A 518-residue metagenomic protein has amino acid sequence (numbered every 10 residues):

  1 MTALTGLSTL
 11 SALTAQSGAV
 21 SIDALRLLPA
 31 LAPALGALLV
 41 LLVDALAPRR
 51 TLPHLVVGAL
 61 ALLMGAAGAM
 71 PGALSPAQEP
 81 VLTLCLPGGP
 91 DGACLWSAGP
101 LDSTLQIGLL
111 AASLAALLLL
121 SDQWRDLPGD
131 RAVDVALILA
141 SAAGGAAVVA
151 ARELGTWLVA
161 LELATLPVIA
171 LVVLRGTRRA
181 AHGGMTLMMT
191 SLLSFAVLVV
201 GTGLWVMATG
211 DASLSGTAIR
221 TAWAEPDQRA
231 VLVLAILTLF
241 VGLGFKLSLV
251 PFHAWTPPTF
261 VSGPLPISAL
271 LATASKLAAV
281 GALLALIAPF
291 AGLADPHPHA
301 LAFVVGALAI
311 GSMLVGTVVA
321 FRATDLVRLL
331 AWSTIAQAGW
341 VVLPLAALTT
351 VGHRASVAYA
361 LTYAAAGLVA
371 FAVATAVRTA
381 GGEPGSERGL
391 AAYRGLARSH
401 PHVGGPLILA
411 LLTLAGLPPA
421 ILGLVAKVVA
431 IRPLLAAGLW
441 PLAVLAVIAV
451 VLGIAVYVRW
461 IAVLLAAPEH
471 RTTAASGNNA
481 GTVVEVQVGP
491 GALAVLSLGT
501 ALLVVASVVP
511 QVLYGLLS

Functional and structural regions predicted by a protein language model:
T2-S518: Alpha-helical transmembrane segments of multi-pass membrane proteins predominantly involved in bioenergetics
